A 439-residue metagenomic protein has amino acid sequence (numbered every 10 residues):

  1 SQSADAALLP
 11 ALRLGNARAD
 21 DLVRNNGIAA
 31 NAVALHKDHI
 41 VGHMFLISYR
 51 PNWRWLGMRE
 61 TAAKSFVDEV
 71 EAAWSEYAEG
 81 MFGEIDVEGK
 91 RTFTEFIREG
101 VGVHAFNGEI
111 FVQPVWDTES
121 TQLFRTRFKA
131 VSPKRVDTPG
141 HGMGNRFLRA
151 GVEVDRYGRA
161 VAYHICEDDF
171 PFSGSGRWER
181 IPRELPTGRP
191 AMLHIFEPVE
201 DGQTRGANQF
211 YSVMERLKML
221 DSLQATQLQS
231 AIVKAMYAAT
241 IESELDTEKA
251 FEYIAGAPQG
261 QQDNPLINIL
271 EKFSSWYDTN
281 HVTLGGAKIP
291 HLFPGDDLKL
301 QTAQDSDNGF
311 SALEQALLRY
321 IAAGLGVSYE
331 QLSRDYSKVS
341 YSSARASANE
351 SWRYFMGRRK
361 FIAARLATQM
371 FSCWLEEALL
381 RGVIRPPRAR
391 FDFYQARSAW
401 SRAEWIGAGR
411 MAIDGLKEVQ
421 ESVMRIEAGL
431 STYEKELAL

Functional and structural regions predicted by a protein language model:
S1-E60: N-terminal-proximal low-complexity accessory segments that begin disordered and transition into the first
A34-P198, R425: Structured, mid-chain assembly/scaffold modules that mediate subunit interfaces within large macromolecular complexes
D68, A72-E79, R91, R98-F106 (+11 more regions): A broad, structural surface signal
D68, G286-I413: Surface-exposed loop-to-helix/strand elements on domain peripheries
G83, V87, F106, I110 (+7 more regions): Intrinsically disordered or highly flexible coil/loop and linker segments, enriched in small and charged/polar residues
R91-I97, P114-V131, D246-Q259, S275 (+1 more regions): Charge-rich, acidic-biased intrinsically disordered regions
A191-S347: Extended, charged amphipathic alpha-helical segments
A412-L439: Charged substrate- and nucleic-acid-binding regions of tRNA-handling and nucleotidyl-transfer enzymes, centered on
